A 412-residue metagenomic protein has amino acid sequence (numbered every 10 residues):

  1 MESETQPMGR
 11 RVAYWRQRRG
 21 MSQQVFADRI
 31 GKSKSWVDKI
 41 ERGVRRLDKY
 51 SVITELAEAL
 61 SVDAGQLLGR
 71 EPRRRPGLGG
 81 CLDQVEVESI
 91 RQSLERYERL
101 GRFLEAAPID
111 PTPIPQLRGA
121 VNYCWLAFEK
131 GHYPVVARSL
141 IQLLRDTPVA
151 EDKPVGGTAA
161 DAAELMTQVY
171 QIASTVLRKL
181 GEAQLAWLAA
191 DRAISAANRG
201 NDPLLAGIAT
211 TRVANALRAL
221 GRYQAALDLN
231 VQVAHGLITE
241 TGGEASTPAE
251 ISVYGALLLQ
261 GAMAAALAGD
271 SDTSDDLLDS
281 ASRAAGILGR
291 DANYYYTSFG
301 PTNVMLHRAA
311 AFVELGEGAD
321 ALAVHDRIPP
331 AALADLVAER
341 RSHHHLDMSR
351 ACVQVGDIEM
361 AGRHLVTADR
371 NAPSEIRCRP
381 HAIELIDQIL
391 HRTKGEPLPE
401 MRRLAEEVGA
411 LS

Functional and structural regions predicted by a protein language model:
M1-R19: A short, Lys/Arg-rich alpha-helix, primarily the initiator
E2-E4, I109-S412: Conserved binding/catalytic microenvironments
R16, A27, A57: The alpha-helix within a helix-turn-helix
G20-I40: Short alpha-helical DNA-recognition segment
G31, S51-Q66: DNA major-groove recognition helix of helix-turn-helix/homeodomain DNA-binding modules
S61-P76, V304: Short C-terminal boundary/hinge segments that cap the last helix of small helical domains
G69-R96: Short, charged recognition helix plus adjacent turn of helix-turn-helix-like nucleic-acid-binding domains
